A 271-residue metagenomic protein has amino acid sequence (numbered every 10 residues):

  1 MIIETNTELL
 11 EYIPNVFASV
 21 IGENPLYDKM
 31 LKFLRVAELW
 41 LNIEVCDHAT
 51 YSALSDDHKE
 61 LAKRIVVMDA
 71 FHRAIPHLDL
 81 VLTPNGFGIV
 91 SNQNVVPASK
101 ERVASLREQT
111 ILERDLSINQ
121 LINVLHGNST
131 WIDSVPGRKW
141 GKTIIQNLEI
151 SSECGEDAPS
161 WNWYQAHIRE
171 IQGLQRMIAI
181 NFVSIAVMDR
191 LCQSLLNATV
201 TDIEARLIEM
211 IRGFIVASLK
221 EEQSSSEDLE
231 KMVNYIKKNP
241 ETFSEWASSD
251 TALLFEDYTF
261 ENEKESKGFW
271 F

Functional and structural regions predicted by a protein language model:
M1-K63, H77-F271: Conserved short "hinge" loops at termini or chain/domain junctions
V66: Catalytic-loop motifs flanking and including active-site residues across diverse enzymes
